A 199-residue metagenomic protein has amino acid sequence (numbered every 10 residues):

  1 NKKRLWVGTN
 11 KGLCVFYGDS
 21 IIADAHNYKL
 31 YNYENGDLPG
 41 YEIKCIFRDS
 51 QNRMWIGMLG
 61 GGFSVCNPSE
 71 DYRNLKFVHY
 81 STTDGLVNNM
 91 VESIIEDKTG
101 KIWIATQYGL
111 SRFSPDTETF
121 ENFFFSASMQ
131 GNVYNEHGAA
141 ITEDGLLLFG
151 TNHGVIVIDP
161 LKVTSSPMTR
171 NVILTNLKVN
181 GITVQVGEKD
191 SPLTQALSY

Functional and structural regions predicted by a protein language model:
K2-L5, V15-Y17: Sequence-structural signature of mature extracellular/luminal beta-sheet repeat domains, prominently beta-propellers
G12-C14, S111: Structural signature of outer-membrane beta-barrel domains
S20-F47, M58-G61, V65, D71-K101 (+1 more regions): Residue-level "micro-hotspots" composed of small/polar
